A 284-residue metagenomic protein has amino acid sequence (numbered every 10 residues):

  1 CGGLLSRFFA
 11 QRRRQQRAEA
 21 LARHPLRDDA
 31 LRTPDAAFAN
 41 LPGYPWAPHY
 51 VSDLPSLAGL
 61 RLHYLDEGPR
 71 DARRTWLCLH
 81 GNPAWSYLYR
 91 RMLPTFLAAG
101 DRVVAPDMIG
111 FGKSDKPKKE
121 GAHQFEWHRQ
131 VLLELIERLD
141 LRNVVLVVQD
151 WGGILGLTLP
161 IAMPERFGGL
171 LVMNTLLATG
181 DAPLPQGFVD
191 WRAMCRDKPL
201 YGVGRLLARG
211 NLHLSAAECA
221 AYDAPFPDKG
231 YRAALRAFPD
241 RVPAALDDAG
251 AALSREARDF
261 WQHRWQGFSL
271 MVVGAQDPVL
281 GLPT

Functional and structural regions predicted by a protein language model:
C1, R12, R27-D29, G180-F238 (+1 more regions): Helix-rich cap/lid subdomain of alpha/beta-hydrolase
Q16-W76, A98-D101, L141-R142, D240: Alpha/beta-hydrolase fold catalytic core
V51, Y231-T284: Conserved serine/cysteine hydrolase catalytic core
L54-L60, L65-R70, A98, A105-V148: Active-site loop/oxyanion-hole signature of alpha/beta-hydrolase fold enzymes
R73, G81-A84, D150: Active-site glycine-rich loops that stabilize anionic/oxyanionic intermediates across multiple enzyme folds
C78-G81, A105: Structural cue for short, hydrophobic secondary-structure segments
N82-L93: The serine-hydrolase catalytic nucleophile loop
L139-P183: Conserved hydrolase catalytic core segment
